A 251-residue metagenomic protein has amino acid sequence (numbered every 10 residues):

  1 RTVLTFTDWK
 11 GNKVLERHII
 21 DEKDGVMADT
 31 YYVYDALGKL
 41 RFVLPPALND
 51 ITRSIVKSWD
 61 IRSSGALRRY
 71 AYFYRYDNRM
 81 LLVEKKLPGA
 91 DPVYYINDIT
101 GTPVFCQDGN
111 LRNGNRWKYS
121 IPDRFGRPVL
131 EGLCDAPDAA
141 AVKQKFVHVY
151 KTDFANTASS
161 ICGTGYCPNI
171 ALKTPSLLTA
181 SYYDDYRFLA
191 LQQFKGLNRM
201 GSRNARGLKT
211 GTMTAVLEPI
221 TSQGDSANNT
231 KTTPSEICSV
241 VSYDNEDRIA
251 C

Functional and structural regions predicted by a protein language model:
R1-C251: Beta-strand elements of repeat-based all-beta scaffolds
